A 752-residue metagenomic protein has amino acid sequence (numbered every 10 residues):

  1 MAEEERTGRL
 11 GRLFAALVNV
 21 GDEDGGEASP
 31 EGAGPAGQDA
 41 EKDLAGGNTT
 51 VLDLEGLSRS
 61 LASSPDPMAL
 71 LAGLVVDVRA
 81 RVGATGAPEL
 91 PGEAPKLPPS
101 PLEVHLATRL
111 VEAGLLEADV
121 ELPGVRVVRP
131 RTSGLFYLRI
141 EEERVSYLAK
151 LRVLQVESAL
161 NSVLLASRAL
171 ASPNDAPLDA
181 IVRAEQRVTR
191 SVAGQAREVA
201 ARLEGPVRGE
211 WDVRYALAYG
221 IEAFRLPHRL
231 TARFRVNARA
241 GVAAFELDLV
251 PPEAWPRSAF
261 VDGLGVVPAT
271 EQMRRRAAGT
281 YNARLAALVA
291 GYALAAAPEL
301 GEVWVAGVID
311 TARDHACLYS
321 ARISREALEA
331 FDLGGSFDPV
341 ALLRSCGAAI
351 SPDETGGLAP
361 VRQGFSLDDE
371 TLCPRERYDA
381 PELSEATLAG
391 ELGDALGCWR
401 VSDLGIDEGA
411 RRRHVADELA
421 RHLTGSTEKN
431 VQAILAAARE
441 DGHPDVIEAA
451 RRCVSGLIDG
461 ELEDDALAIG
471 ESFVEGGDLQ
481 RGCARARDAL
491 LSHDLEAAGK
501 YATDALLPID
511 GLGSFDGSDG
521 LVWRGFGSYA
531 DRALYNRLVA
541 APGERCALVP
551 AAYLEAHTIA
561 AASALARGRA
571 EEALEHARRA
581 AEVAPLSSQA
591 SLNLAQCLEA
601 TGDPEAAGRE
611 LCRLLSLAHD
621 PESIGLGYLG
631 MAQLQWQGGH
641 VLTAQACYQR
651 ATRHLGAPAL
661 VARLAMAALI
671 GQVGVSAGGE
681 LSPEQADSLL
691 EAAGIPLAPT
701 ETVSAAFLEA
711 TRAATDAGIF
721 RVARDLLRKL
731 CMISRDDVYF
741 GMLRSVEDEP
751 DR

Functional and structural regions predicted by a protein language model:
A2-T427, A449-V454, A466, G470 (+3 more regions): Long, charge-dense low-complexity segments
H443-V446, V454-D465, S472, F526-R545 (+4 more regions): Alpha-helical linker/edge segments of TPR/alpha-solenoid repeat scaffolds and analogous pre-/post-domain helices
E448-C453, E463-D465, G477-Q480, A484 (+7 more regions): "A position-specific structural signal for the A-helix of alpha-solenoid helical repeats
A489, A564, L598, Q635 (+3 more regions): Residue at a conserved register position within TPR or TPR-like alpha-solenoid repeats
L495-E496, A570, P604, V641 (+1 more regions): TPR-repeat structural position
D510, A551, P585, H619-E622 (+2 more regions): Short coil turns that delineate tetratricopeptide repeat
